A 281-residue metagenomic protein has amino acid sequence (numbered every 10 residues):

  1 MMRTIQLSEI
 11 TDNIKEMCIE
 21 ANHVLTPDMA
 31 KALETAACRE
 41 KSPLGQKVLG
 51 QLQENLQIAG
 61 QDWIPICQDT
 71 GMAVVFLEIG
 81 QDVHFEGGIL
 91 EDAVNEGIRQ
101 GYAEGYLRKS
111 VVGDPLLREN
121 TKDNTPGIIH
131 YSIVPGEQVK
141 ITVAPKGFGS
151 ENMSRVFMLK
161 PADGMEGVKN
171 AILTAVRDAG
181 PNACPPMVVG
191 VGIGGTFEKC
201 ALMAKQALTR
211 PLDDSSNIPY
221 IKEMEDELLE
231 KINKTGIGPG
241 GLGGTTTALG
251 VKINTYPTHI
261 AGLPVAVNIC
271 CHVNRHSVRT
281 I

Functional and structural regions predicted by a protein language model:
M1-V191, T196-I281: Non-transmembrane, aqueous-exposed alpha-helical and coiled segments at domain scale
